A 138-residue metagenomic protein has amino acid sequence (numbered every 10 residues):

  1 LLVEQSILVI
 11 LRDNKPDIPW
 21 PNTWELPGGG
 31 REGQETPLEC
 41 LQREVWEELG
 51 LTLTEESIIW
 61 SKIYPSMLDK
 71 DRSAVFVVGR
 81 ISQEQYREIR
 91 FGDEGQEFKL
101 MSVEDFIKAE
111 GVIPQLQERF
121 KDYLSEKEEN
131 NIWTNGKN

Functional and structural regions predicted by a protein language model:
L1-E25, L53: N-terminal strand-loop-strand
E4-Q5, K62-E88, K99, V103-D105 (+1 more regions): Active-site-adjacent beta-strand/loop module that shapes the phosphate/pyrophosphate-binding cleft
L8, E32, I107: Nucleotide phosphate-binding site architecture
I10-D13, G29, R80, M101-V103: Generic beta-structure capping elements
D13-N14, G30, Y64, G95: Short, flexible active-site-adjacent loop segments at beta-strand->alpha-helix junctions, enriched in small/polar
D17, P21-T23, R90-N138: Nudix hydrolase/Nudix homology domain
L26-S61: The catalytic Nudix box helix
L38, K70, A74, A109 (+1 more regions): A structural signal for well-ordered alpha-helical scaffolds and beta->alpha junctions
